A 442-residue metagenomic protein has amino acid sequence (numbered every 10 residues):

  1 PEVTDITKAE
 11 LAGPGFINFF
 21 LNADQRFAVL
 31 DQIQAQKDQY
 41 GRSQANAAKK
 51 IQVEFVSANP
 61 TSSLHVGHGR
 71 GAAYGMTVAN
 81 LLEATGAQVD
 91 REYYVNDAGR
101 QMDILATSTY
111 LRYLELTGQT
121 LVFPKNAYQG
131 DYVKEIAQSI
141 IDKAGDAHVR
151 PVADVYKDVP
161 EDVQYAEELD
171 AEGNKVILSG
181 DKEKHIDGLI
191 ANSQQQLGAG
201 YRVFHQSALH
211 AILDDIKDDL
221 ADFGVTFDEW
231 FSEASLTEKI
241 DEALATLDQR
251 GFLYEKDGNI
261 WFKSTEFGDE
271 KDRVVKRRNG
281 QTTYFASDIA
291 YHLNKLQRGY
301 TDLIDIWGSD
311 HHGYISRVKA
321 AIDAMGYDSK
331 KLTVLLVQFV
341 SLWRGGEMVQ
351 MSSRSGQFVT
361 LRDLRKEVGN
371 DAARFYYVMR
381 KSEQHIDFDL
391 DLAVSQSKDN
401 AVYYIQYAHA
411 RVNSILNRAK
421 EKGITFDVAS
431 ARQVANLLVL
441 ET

Functional and structural regions predicted by a protein language model:
P1-F27, D38-T442: Non-catalytic interaction-recognition regions
A28-I33: Short, charged, solvent-exposed linker or helix-capping segments at domain edges/interfaces that act as flexible hinges
